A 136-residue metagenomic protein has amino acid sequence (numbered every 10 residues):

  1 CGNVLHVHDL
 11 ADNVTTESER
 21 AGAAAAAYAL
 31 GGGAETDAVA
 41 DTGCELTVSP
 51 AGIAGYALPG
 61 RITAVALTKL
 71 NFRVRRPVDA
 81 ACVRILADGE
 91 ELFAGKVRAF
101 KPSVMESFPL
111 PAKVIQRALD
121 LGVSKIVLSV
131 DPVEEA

Functional and structural regions predicted by a protein language model:
C1-A136: Residues forming the flavin
